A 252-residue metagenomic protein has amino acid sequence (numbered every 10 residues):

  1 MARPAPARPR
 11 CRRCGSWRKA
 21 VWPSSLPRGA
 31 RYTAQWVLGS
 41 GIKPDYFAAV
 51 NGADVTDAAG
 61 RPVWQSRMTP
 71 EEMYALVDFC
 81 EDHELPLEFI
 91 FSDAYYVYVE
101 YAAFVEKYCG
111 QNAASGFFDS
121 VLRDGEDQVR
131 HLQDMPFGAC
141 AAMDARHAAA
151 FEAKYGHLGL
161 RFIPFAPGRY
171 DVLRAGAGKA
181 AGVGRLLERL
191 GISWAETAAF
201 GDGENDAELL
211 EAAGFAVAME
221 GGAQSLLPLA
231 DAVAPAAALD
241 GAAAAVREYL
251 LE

Functional and structural regions predicted by a protein language model:
A2-W22, Q65-M73, L122-R123, A149 (+3 more regions): Short, acidic loop-to-helix structural element flanking the phosphoryl-transfer center in phosphate-processing enzymes
A7, D171-E252: Mg2+-dependent phosphoryl-transfer enzymes with acidic/Ser/Thr/Gly-rich catalytic loops
R8-C109: Active-site phosphate-binding/coordination module
G15-K19, E81, G156, E211 (+1 more regions): Anion (oxyanion) recognition and catalysis
V21-S25, P44-D45, F137-A139, A195-T197 (+1 more regions): Short active-site oxyanion
I42-K43, N51, G156-L158, A212-A213 (+1 more regions): Short, structured coil segments at secondary-structure junctions
P44-V50, K107-Y108, R161-P164, A216-E220 (+1 more regions): Short hydrophobic/aromatic-enriched beta-strand-loop microsegments
H83-P86, I90-F200, E204: Conserved acidic, metal-coordinating active-site core of Asp-based, Mg2+-dependent phosphoryl-transfer enzymes
